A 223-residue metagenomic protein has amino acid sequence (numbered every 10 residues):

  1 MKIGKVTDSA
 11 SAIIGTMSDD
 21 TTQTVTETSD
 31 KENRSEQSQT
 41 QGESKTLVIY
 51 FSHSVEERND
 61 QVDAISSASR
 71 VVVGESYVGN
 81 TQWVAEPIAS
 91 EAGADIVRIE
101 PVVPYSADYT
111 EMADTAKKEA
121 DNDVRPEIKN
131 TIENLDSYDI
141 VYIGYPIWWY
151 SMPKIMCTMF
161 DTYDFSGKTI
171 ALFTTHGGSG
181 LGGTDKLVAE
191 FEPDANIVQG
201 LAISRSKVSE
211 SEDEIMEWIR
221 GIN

Functional and structural regions predicted by a protein language model:
I3-Y138, Y150, E214-N223: N-terminal beta1-alpha1-beta2 submodule of the flavodoxin-like/Rossmannoid cofactor-binding fold
L47-I49, I96-R98, I140-G144, A171-T174 (+1 more regions): Structural recognition of the beta-strand scaffold that forms the well-ordered cores of secreted hydrolase catalytic
V55, P101-V103, G177, S204-K207: Residue-level detector of flexible, active-site-proximal loop/helix-junction positions within diverse enzyme catalytic
E57-N59, S151-M152, G180-G183, K207-S211: Extracytoplasmic/secreted cell-surface and envelope-processing proteins
S69-V78, I143-P146, T174-G177, S204-R205: Second-shell loop/turn segments in exported
D108-D194: Helix-loop-strand module that forms the ligand-binding subsite of alpha/beta enzymes
N196-N223: Glycine-rich phosphate/pyrophosphate-binding loop and the adjoining helix
